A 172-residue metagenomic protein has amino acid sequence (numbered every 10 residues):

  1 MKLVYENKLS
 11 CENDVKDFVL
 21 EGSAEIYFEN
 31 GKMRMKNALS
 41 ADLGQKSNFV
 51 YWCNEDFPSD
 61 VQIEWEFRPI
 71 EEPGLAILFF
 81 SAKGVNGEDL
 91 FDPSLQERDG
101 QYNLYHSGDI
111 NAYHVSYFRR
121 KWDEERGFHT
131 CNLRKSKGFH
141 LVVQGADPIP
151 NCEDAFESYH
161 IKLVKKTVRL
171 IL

Functional and structural regions predicted by a protein language model:
M1-L172: Extracellular glycan-recognition regions
